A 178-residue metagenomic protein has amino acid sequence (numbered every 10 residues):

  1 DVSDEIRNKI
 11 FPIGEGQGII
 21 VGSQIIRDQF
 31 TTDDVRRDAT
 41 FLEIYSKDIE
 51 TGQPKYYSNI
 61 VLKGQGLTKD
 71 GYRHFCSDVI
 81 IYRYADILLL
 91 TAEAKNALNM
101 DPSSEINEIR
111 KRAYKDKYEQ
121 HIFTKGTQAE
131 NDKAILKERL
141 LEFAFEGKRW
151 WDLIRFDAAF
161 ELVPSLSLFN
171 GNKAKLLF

Functional and structural regions predicted by a protein language model:
D1-I26: Polar, glycine-rich mid-to-C-terminal structural blocks that act as macromolecule-binding/assembly scaffolds
T31-F178: Acidic/polar-rich alpha-helix caps and helix-coil junctions
